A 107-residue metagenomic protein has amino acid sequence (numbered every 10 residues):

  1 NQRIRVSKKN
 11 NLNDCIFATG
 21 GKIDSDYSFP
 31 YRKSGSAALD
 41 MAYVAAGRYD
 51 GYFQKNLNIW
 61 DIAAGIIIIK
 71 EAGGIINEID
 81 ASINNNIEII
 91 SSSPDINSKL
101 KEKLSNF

Functional and structural regions predicted by a protein language model:
N1: DPxDG-like acidic metal-binding loop motif
I4-F107: An extended, acidic
